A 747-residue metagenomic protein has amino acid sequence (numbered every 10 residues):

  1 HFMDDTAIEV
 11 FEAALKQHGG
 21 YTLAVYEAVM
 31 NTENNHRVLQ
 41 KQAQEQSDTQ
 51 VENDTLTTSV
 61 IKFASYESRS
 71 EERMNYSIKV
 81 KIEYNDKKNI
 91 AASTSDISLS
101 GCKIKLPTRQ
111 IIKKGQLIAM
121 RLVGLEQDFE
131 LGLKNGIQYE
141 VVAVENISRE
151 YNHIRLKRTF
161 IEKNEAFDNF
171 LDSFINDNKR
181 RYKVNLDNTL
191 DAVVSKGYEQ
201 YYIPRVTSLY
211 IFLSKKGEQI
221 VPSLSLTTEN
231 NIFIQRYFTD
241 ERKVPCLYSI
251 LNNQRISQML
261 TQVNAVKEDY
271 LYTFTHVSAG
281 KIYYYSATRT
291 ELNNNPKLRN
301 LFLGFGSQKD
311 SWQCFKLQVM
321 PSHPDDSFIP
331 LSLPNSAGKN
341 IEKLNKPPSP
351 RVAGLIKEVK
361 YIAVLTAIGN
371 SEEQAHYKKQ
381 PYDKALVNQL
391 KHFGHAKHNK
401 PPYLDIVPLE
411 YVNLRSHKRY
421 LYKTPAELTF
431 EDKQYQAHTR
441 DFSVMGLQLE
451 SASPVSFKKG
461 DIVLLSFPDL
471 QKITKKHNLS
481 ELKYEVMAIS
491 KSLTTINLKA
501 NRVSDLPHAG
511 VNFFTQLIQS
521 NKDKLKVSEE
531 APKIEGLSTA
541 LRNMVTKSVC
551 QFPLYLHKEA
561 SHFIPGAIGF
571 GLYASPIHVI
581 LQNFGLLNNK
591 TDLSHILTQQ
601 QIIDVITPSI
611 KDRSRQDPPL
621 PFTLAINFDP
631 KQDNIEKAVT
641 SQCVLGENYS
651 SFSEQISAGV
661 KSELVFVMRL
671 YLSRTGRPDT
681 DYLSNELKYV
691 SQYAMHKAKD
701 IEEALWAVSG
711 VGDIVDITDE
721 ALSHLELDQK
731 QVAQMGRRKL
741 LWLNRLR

Functional and structural regions predicted by a protein language model:
H1-R747: Structured alpha-helical
